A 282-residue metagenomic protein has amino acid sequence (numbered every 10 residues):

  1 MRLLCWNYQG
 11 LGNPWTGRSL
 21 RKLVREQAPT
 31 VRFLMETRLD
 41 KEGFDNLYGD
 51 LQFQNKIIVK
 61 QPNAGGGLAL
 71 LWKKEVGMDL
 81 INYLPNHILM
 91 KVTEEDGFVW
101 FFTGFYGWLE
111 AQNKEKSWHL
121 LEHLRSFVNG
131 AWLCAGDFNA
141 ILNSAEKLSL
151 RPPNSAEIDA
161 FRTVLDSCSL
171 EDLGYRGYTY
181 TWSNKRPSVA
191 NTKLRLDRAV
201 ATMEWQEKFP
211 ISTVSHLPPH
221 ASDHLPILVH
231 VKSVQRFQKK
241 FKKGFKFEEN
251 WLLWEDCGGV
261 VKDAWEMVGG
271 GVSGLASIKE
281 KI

Functional and structural regions predicted by a protein language model:
M1-I282: A shared catalytic/ligand-binding motif for oxyanion handling
